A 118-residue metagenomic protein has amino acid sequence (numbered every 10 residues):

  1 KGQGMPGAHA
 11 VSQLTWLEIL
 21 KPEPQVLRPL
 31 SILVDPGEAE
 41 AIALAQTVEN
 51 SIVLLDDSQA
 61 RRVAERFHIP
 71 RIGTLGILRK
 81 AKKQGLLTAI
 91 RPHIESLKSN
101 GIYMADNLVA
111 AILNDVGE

Functional and structural regions predicted by a protein language model:
K1-S51, S58-R61, F67-I69, P92 (+1 more regions): Active-site-proximal, substrate-binding regions of enzyme catalytic domains and RNA-binding/basic surfaces
I52-V53, G101: A residue-level structural signature of the nucleotidyltransferase/glycosyltransferase Rossmann-like core
D57-S58, G76: Short secondary-structure boundary segments
R61-R62, K82: Basic side chains
F67, G73-V116: Hydrophobic alpha-helical interaction segments
